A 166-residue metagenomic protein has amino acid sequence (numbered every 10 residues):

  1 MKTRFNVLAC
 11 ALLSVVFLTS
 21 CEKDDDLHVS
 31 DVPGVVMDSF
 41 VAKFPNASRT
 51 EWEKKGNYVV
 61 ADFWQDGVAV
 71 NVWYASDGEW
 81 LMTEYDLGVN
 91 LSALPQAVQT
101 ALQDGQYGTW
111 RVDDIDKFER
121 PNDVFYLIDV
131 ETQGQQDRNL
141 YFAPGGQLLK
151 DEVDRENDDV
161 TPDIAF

Functional and structural regions predicted by a protein language model:
M1-L8: Bacterial N-terminal signal peptides that target proteins for export
A9-S14: Hydrophobic alpha-helical targeting segments used for export or membrane insertion
V16-S20: C-terminal motif of bacterial Sec signal peptides marking the signal peptidase cleavage site
C21-D25: Bacterial signal peptide processing site
H28-F166: First exposed extracellular module after export/assembly in secreted or surface-exposed proteins
